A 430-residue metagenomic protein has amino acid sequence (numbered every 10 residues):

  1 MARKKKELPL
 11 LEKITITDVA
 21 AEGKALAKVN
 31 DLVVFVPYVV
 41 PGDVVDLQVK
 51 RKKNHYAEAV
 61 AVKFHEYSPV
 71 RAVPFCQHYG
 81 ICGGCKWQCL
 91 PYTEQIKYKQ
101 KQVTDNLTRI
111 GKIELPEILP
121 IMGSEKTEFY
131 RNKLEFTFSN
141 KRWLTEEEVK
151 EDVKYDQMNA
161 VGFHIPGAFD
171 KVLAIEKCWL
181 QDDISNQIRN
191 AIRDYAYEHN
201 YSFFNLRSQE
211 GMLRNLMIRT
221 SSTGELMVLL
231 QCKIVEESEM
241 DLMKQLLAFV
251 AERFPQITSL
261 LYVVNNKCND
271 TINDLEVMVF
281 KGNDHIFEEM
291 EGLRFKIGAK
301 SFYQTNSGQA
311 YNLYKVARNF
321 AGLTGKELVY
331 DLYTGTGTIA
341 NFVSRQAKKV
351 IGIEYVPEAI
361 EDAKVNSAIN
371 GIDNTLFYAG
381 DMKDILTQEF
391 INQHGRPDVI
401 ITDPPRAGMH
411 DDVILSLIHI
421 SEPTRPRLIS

Functional and structural regions predicted by a protein language model:
M1-H78: Terminal RNA-binding accessory module
A2-K13, A21-E22, E237-S421, R425: Rossmann-like S-adenosyl-L-methionine
A25-N30, G162-I165, L229-Q231, A363: Short, acidic/hydrophobic/Gly-rich beta-strand patch recurrent on exposed beta strands that often constitutes part
G42, Q181, N306: Short, conserved phosphate/pyrophosphate- and ester-handling motifs at nucleotide-, phospho-/glycolipid
V62-P74, G80-S202: Extended interfacial segments that mediate partner engagement and assembly in macromolecular machines
D170-L206, E210-R214, T220, I234-L261: Internal alpha/beta scaffold segment
I218, G224-K233, R294-G298: Short, aliphatic-rich beta-strand segments
